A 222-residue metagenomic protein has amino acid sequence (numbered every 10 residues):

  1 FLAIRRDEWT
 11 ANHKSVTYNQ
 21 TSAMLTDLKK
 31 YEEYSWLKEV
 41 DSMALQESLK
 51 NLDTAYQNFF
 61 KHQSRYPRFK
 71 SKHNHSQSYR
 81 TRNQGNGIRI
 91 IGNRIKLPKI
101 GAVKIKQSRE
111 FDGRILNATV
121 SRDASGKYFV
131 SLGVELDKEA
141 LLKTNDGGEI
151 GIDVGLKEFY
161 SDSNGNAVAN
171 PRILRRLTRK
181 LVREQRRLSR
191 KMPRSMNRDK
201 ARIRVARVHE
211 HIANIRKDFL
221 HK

Functional and structural regions predicted by a protein language model:
F1-K222: Nucleic-acid substrate recognition interfaces
